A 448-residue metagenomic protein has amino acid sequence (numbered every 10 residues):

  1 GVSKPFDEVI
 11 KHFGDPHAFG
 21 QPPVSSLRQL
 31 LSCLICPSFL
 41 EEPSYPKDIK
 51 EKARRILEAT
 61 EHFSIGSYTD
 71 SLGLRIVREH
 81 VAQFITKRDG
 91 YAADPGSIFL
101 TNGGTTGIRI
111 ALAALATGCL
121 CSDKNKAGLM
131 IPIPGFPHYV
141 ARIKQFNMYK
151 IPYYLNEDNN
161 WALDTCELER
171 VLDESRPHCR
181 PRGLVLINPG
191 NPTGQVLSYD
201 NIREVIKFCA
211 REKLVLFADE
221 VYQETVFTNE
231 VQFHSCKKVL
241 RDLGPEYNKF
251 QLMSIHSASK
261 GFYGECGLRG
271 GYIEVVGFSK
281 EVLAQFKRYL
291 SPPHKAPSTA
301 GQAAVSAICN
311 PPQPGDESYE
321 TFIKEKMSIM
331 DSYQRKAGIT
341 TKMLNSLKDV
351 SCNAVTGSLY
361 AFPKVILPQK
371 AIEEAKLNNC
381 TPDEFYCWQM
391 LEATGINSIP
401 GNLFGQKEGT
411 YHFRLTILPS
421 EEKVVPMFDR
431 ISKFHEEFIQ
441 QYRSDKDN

Functional and structural regions predicted by a protein language model:
G1-F6, E167-P177, P245-E246, E317-T321 (+3 more regions): Eukaryotic N-terminal low-complexity, Ser/Thr- and Lys/Arg-rich leader segments that predominantly function as
G1-Q21: N-terminal low-complexity, Ser/Thr- and acidic-residue-enriched intrinsically disordered segments
K11, V81, I98, L129 (+13 more regions): Generic structural signal for small/hydrophobic residues in well-ordered secondary structure, especially within
H17-P23, Y139, P192-Q195, E212 (+7 more regions): Short catalytic/ligand-binding loop motif for oxyanion handling, primarily in non-cytosolic enzymes, centered on
A18-F19, I323-Q334, G338, L344-A393 (+1 more regions): Conserved PLP-binding catalytic core of the aspartate aminotransferase-like
S25, L31-R211, F217, Q223-E246 (+6 more regions): Conserved core of the PLP fold type I
S26, L30, C36, D48-I56 (+7 more regions): Conserved core segment of the aminotransferase class I/II
I372, P382-P426: Active-site-adjacent capping/gating segments
